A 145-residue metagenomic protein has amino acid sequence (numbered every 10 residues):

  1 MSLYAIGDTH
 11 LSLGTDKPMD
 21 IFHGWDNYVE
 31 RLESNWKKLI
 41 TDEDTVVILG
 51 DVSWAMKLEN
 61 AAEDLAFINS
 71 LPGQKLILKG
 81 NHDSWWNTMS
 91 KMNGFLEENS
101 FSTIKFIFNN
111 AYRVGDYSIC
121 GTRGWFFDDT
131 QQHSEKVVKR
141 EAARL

Functional and structural regions predicted by a protein language model:
S2, T15-V114: Core catalytic region of metal-dependent phosphoesterases/phosphodiesterases, especially metallo-beta-lactamase-like
S2-L13, D116-W125: Active-site-proximal beta-strand elements of phosphoester/diester hydrolases
H10, R31-E33, R140: Structured catalytic cores of enzymes that bind and process phosphorylated ligands/cofactors
H10, S53, H82-D83, G124-F126: Short, glycine/serine-rich, charged loops/turns that create anion-binding and catalytic segments at active sites
W25-V29, G115-L145: Binuclear metal-dependent hydrolase catalytic cores centered on His/Asp/Glu-rich metal-binding motifs
